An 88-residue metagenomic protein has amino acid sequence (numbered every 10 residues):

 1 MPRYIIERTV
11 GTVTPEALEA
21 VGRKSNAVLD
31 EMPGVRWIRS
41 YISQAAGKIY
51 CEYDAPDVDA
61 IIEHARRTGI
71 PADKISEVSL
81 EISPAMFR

Functional and structural regions predicted by a protein language model:
M1-E31, S43, H64, L80-R88: Short S/T/G/P-rich N-terminal loop/turn motif that feeds into the first structured element of a domain
Y4-R8, I38-A65: Short, well-ordered beta-strand segments in beta-rich or mixed alpha/beta enzyme and ligand-binding folds
L29, A55-E81: An amphipathic, aromatic/His-enriched active-site/gating alpha helix that lines ligand/cofactor pockets
G34-S40, K74: A short linear hydrophobic-aromatic micro-motif
K48-E52, D73, P84-R88: Short amphipathic alpha-helical patches
